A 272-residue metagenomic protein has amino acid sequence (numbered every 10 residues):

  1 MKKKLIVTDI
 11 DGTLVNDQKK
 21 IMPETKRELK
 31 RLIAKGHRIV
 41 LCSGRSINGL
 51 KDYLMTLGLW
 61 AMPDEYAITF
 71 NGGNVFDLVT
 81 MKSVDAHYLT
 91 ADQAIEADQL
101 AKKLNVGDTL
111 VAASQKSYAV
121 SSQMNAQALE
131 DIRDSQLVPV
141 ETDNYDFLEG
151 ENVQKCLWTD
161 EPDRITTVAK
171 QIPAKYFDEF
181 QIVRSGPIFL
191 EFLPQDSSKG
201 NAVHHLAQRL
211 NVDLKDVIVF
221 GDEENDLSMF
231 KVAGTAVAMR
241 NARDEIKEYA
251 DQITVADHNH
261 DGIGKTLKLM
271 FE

Functional and structural regions predicted by a protein language model:
M1-L5, M22, E191-E272: Mg2+-dependent phosphoryl-transfer enzymes with acidic/Ser/Thr/Gly-rich catalytic loops
K2-Q18, L41, F230: Asp-based phosphoryl-transfer active-site loop
P23-N125: Active-site phosphate-binding/coordination module
L32, N71, C156, F230 (+1 more regions): Residue-level signal for inorganic ion chemistry
G36-V40, D64-E65, K155, K215-D216 (+1 more regions): Short active-site oxyanion
T56-W60, V84-A86, A126-D131, K199 (+2 more regions): Short, hinge-like loop/turn segments at secondary-structure boundaries
P63, N71, Y176-D178, V232-A233 (+1 more regions): Short, structured coil segments at secondary-structure junctions
L100-F220: Conserved acidic, metal-coordinating active-site core of Asp-based, Mg2+-dependent phosphoryl-transfer enzymes
